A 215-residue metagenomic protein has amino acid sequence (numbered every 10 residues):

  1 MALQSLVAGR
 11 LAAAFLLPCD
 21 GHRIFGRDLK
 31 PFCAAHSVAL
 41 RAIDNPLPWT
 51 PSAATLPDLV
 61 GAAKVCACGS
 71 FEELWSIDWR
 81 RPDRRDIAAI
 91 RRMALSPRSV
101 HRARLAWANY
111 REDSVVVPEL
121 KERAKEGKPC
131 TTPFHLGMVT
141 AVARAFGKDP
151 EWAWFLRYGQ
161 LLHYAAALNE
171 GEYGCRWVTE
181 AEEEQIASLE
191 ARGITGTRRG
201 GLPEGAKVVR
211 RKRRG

Functional and structural regions predicted by a protein language model:
M1-P46, V60-A62, D78-V178: An amphipathic, hydrophobic-aromatic interaction surface with interspersed Lys/Arg that forms lipid/phosphate-bearing
A8, D20, F25, C68 (+4 more regions): Feature targets compositionally biased, intrinsically disordered low-complexity regions with long contiguous runs
D28, C33, T55, D83 (+1 more regions): Intrinsic-disorder/low-complexity, polar/charged segments
P48-T55: Compact, well-ordered interaction domains used in eukaryotic information-processing assemblies
D58-C68: Conserved active-site "lid/cap" helical segment
A67, E73-R81: Surface-facing alpha-helical segments and adjacent helix-coil boundary elements at the starts of domains
A67-S70, A94-P97, G193-G196: Short, flexible helical or helix-coil boundary motifs
A166-G215: Accessory, usually C-terminal, subdomains that scaffold auxiliary metal cofactors
